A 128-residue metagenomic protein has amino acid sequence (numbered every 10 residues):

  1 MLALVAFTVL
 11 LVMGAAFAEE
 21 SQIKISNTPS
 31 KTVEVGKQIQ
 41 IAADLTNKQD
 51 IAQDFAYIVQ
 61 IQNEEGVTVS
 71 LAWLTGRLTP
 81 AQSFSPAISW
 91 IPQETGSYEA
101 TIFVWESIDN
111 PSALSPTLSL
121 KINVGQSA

Functional and structural regions predicted by a protein language model:
F17-I39, Q126-A128: Short, compositionally biased P/S/T/A/G/V-rich stretches that sit at domain boundaries
V33, N47-D54: A short beta-turn/strand-edge loop motif at beta-sheet boundaries
Q38, A52-D54, S83, T95-E99: Extracellular Ig-like/FN3 beta-sandwich strand-entry sites
Q40-K48, S89: Short edge beta-strand/loop segments characteristic of extracellular beta-sandwich folds
T75-F84: Short proline/glycine- and polar residue-rich coil/turn motifs
P86-E94, S107: Short, hydrophobic beta-strand segments
P111-A128: Short beta-strand elements
